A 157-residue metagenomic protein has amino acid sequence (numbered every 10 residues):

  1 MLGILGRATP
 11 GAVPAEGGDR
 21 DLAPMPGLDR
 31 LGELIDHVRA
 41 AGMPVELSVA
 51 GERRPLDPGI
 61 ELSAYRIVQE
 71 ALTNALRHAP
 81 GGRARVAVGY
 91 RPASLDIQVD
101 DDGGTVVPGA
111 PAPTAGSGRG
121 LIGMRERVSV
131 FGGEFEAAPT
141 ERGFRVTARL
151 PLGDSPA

Functional and structural regions predicted by a protein language model:
M1-A157: Glycine-rich ATP/GTP-binding catalytic cores of kinases/NTPases
